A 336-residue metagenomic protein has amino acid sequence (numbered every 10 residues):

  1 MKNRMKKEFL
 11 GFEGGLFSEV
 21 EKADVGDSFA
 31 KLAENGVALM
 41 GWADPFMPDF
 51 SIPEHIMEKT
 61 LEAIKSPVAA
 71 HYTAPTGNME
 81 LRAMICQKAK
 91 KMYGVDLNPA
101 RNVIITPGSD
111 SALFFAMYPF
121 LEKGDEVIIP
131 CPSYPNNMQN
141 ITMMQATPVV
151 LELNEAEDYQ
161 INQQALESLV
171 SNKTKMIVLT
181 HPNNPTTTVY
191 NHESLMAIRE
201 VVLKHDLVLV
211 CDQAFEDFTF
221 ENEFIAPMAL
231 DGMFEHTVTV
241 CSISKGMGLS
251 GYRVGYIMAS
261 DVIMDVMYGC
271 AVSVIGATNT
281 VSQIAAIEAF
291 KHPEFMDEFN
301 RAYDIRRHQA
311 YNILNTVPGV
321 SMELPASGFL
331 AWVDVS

Functional and structural regions predicted by a protein language model:
K7, G11-P107, F115, A289-K291: N-terminal small-domain helix-loop-helix segment of the aminotransferase-like
A43-M47, Y134, N183-P185, E216 (+3 more regions): Short, solvent-exposed loop/turn segments at secondary-structure junctions
K65, A69-E200, D217-F218, F224-D231: Conserved core of the PLP fold type I
L230-V266, T278-V281: Active-site PLP attachment segment
M267-A271, A289-Y311: Structural signature of PLP-dependent enzymes
C270-V281, V320-S321: Glycine/threonine-rich helix-loop capping motifs at alpha-helix boundaries
I287, Y303-L314, M322-V335: Conserved glycine-rich beta-strand-loop-beta hairpin in the small C-terminal domain of fold type I
